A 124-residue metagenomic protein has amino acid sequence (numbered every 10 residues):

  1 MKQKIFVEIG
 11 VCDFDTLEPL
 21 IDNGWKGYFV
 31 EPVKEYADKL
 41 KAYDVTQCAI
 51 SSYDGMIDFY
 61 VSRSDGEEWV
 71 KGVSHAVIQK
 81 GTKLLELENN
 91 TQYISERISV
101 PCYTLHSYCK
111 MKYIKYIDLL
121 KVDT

Functional and structural regions predicted by a protein language model:
M1-T124: Phosphate/nucleotide-binding beta-alpha loop and adjacent structural elements of enzyme active sites
